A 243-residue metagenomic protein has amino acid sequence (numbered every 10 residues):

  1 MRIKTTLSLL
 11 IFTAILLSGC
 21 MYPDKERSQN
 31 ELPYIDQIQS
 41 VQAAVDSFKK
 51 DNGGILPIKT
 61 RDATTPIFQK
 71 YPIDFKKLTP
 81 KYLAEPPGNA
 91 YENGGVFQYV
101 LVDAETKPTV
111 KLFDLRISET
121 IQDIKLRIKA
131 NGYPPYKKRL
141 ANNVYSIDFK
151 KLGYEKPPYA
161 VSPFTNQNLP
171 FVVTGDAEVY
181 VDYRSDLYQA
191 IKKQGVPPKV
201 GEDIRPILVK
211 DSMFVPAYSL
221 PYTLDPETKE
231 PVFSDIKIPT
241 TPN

Functional and structural regions predicted by a protein language model:
M1-L7: Bacterial N-terminal signal peptides that target proteins for export
I15-G19: C-terminal motif of bacterial Sec signal peptides marking the signal peptidase cleavage site
M21-D24: Bacterial signal peptide processing site
N30-I38: Membrane-proximal amphipathic alpha-helices that sit immediately adjacent to an N-terminal transmembrane/signal-anchor
Q37-G53: N-terminal alpha-helical signal peptides/signal-anchor transmembrane segments
I58-T120, L140-N243: Extracellular/periplasmic head regions of type IV pilus-like filament subunits
R127-I128: Charged, amphipathic alpha-helical linkers/stalks
